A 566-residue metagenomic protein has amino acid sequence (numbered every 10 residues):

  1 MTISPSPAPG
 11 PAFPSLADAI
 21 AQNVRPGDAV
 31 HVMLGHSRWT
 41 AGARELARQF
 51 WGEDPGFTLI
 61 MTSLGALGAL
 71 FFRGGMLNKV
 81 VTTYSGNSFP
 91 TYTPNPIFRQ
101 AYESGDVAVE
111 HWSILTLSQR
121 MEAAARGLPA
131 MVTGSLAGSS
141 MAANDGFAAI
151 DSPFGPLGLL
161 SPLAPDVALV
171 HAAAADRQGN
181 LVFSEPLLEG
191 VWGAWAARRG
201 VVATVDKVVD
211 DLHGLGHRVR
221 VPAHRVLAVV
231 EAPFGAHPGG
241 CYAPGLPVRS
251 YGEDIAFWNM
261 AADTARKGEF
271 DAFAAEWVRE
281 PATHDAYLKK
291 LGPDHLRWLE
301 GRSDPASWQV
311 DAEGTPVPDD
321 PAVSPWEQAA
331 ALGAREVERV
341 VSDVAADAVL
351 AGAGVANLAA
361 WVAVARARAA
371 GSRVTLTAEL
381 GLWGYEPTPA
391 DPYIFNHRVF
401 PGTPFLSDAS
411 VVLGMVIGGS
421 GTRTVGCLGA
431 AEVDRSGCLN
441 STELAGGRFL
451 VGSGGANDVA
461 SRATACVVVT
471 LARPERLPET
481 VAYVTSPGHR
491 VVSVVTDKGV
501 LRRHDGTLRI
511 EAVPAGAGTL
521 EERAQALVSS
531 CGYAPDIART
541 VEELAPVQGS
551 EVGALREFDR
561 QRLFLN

Functional and structural regions predicted by a protein language model:
T2-Q22, R38-F50, L67-K79, Y84-P321 (+3 more regions): Conserved phosphate- and dinucleotide-binding cores of soluble alpha/beta proteins, encompassing both enzyme active
A8, A29-V30, P55-T58, A346-V349 (+2 more regions): Short active-site oxyanion
S15-A29, L332-D347: Glycine-rich phosphate/diphosphate-binding loops that line cofactor/substrate pockets in enzymes
Q22, P26-F50, V349-A370: Glycine-rich N-terminal segment of FAD-binding domains in flavoprotein oxidoreductases, spanning the beta-loop-helix
V30, G56, L212, D343-A353 (+1 more regions): Flexible, glycine/charged-enriched surface loops at secondary-structure junctions
M33-G35, S184, T204, L350-G354 (+2 more regions): Generic beta-strand/beta-sheet core signal
L59, S63-A66: Solvent-exposed adhesion/ligand-recognition segments of exported proteins
A359-P404: Anionic-ligand anchoring segments at beta-strand to alpha-helix junctions in alpha/beta enzyme folds, i.e., glycine
